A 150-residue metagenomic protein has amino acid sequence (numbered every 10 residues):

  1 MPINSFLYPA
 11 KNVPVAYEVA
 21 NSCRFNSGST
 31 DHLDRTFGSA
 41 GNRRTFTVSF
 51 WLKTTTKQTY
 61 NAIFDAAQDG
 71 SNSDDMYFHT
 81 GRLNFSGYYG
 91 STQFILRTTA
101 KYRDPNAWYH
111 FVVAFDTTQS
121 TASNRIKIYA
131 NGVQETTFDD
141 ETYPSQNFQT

Functional and structural regions predicted by a protein language model:
M1-R44, G81-R82, Y89-Q93: Low-complexity, glycine/proline/serine-rich flexible segments
G28-S86, Q119-A122: Extracellular glycan-recognition modules
F50, N106-T117, I128: Short tryptophan-centered beta-strand motifs in secreted/extracellular beta-sheet-rich domains of glycan-recognition
M76, A122-I126, F138-T142: Short, solvent-exposed loop/turn and secondary-structure capping segments
S86-H110: Short, aromatic/His-centered strand-loop micro-motif at the edge of beta-sheets
S91-Q93, T118-N124: Short, solvent-exposed loop/turn segments that connect beta-strands within catalytic domains and beta-strand-rich
E135-T150: Flexible glycan-contacting loops in extracellular carbohydrate-active proteins
